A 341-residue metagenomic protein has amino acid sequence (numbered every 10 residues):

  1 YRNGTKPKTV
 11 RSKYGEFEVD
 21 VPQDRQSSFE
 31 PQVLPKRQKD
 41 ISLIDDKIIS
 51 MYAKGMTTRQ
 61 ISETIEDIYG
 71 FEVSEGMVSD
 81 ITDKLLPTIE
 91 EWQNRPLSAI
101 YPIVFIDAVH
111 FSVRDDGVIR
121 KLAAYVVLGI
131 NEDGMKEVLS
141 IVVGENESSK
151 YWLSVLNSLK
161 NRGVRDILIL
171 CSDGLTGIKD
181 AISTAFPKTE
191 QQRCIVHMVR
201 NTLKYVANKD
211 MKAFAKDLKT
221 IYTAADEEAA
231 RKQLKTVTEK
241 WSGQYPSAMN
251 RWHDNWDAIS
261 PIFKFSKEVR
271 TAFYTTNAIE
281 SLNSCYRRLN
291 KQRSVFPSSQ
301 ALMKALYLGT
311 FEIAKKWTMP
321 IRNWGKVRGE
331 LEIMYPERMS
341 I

Functional and structural regions predicted by a protein language model:
Y1-D20: N-terminal juxtadomain amphipathic helix that follows a signal peptide/anchor or precedes a small N-terminal auxiliary
T5, D20-R25, Q32-Q38, F71-E75 (+7 more regions): RNase H-like nuclease fold core
D40-I44, A213: Alpha-helix N-cap/N′ positions at the starts of helices
L43-G55: Short, amphipathic alpha-helical "recognition" segments used to contact nucleic acids or chromatin
R59-G70, L308: DNA-recognition alpha helix
I169-T176, A181-D217: Conserved beta-strand -> loop -> alpha-helix junction used to position metal-binding or nucleic-acid-contacting
T220-I341: Acidic/histidine-rich catalytic cores and adjacent linkers of DNA breakage/strand-transfer/modification proteins
